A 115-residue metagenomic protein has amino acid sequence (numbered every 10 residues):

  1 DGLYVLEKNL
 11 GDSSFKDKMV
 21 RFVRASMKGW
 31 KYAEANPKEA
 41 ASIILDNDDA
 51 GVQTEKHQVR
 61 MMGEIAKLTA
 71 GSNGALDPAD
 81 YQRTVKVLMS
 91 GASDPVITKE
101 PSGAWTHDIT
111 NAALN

Functional and structural regions predicted by a protein language model:
D1-D12, V23, G63-E64, G103-D108: Periplasmic-binding protein-like
D1-G2, A70-L76, T98-I109: Short, exposed beta-strand "edge-strand" segments with a Pro/Gly-rich flavor and a Y/T-containing core
G11-A92: Secondary-structure end/capping motifs
Q82-N115: Conserved C-terminal helix/tail region of periplasmic/extracytoplasmic solute-binding proteins
